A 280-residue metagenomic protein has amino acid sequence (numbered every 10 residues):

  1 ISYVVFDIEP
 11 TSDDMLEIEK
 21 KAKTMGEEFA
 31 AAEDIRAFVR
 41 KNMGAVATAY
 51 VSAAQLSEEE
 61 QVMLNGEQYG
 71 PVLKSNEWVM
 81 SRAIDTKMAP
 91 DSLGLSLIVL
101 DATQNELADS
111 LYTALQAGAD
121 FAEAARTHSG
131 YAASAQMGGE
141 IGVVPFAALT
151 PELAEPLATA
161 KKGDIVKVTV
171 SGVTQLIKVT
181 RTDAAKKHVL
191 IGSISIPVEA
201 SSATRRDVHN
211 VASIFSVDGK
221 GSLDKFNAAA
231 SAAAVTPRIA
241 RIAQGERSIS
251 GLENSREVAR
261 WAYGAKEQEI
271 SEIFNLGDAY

Functional and structural regions predicted by a protein language model:
I1-G26, R40-E59, N76-Q116, G130-L153 (+3 more regions): Well-structured core secondary-structure elements of compact alpha/beta domains
E28-R36, V62-L73, A114-A122, A160-G163 (+3 more regions): Glycine-centered tight-turn and secondary-structure capping sites
V39, A124-R126, A228-A230: Short, well-structured alpha-helical segments that form the helix of a local strand-helix-strand
S57-N65, A147-K161, G251-K266: Cell-wall glycan
L73-K74, K161-G172, Y263-A279: Short, low-complexity cationic-aromatic patches
F226-Y280: Long hydrophobic segments that form regular secondary structure
